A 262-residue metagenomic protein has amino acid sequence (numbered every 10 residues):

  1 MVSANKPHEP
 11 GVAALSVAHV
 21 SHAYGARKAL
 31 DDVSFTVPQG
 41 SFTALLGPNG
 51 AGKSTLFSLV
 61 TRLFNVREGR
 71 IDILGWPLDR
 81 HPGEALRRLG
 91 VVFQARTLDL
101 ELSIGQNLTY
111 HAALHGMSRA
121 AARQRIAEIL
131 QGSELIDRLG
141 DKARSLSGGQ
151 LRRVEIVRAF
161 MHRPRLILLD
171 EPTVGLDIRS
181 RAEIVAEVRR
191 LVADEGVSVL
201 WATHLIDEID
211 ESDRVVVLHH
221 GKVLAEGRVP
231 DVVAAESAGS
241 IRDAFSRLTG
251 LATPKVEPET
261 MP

Functional and structural regions predicted by a protein language model:
G69-P77, A85: Conserved ABC transporter NBD signature motif
E101, K142-L146: Conserved ABC ATPase signature
T109, A113, A120-R138: Conserved ABC ATPase "signature" region
R163: Conserved catalytic motifs of ABC-family nucleotide-binding domains
I167-D170: Catalytic Walker B motif of ABC-type/P-loop ATPase nucleotide-binding domains
E226-G227: ABC ATPase "signature
